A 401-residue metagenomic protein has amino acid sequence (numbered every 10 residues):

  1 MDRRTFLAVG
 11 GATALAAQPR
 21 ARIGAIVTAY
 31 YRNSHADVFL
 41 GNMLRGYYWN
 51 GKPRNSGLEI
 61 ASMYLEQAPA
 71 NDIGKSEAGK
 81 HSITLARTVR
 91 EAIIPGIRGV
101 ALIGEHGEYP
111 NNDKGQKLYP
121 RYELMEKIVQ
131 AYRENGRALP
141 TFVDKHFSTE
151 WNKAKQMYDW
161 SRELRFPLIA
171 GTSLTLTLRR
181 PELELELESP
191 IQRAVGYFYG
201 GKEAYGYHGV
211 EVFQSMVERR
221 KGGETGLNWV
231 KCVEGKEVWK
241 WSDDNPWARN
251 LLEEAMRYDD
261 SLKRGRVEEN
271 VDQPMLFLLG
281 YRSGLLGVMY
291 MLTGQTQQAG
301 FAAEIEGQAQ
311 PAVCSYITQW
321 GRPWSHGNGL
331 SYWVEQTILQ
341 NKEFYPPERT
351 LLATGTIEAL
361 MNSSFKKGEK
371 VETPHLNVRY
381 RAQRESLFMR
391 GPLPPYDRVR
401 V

Functional and structural regions predicted by a protein language model:
M1-G11: N-terminal secretory signal peptides and thylakoid transit peptides that target proteins across membranes
L15-A78, P95, A194: N-terminal Rossmann-like dinucleotide-binding module
I23, I169-R179, E186-K202, T225-K236 (+1 more regions): NAD(P)-dependent dehydrogenases' Rossmann-like dinucleotide-binding region
N33, N42-W49, I103, A131 (+4 more regions): Structured segments of extracytoplasmic/periplasmic soluble domains in secreted or envelope-associated proteins
T84-R90: Short acidic-hydrophobic, aromatic-tinged amphipathic segments that line or gate anion-handling sites
G99-A101: N-terminal Rossmann-like NAD(P) cofactor-binding module of classical short-chain dehydrogenase/reductase
E105-T175: Beta-strand-loop-alpha-helix segment that lines the small-molecule cofactor/substrate pocket of alpha/beta enzymes
F198, H208-G321, G327-E348, I357-M361 (+1 more regions): Contiguous beta-strand/loop segments that form the cofactor/metal-binding neighborhood of enzyme cores
